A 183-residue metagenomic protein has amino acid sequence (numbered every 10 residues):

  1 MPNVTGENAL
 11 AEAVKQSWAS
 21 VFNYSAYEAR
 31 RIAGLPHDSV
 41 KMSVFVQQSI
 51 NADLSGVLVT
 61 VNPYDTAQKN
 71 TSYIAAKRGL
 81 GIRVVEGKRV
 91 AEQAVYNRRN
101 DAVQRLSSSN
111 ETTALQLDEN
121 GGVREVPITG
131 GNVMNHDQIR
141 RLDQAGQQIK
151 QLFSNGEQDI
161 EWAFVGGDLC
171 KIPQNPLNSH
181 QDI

Functional and structural regions predicted by a protein language model:
M1-I183: Nucleotide/phosphate-binding sheet-loop regions of phosphoryl- and nucleotidyl-transfer enzymes
